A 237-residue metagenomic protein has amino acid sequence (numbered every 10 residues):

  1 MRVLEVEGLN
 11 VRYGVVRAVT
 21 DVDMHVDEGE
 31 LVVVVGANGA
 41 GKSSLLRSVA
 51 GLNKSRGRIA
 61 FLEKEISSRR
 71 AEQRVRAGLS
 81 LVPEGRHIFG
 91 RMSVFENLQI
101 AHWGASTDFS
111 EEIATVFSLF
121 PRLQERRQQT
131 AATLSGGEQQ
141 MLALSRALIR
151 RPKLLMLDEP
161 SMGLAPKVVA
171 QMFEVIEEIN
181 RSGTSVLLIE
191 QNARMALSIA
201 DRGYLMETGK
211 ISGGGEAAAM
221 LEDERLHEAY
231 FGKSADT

Functional and structural regions predicted by a protein language model:
M1-T237: Glycine-rich phosphate-binding loops of nucleotide-dependent enzymes
